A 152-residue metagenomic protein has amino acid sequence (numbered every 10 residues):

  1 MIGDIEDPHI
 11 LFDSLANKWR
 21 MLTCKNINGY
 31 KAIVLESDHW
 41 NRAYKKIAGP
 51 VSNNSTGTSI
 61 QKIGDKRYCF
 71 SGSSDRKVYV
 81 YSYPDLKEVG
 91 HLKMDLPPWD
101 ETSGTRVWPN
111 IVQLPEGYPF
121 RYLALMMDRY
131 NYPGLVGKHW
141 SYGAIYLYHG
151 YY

Functional and structural regions predicted by a protein language model:
M1-Y152: Carbohydrate-active catalytic/glycan-binding domains of CAZyme proteins, especially the secreted or lumenal ectodomains
